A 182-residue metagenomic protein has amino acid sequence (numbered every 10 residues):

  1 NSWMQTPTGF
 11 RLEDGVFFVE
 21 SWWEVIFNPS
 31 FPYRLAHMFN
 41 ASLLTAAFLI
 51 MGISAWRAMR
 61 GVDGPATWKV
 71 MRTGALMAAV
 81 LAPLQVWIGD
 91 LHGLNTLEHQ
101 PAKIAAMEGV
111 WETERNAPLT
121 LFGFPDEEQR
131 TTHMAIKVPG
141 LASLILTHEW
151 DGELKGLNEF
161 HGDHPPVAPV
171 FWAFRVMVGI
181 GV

Functional and structural regions predicted by a protein language model:
N1-V182: Polytopic transmembrane helical bundles with strong interfacial aromatic enrichment
